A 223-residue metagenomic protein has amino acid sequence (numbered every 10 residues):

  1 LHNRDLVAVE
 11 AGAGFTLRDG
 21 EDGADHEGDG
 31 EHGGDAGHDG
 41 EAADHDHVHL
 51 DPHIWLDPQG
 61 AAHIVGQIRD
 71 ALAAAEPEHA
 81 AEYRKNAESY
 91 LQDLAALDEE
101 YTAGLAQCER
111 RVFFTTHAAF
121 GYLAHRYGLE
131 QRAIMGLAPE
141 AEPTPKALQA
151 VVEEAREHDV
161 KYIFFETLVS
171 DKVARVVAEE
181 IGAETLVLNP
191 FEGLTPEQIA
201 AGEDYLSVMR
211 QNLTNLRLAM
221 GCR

Functional and structural regions predicted by a protein language model:
L1-R223: Extracytoplasmic metal-acquisition and chelation regions
